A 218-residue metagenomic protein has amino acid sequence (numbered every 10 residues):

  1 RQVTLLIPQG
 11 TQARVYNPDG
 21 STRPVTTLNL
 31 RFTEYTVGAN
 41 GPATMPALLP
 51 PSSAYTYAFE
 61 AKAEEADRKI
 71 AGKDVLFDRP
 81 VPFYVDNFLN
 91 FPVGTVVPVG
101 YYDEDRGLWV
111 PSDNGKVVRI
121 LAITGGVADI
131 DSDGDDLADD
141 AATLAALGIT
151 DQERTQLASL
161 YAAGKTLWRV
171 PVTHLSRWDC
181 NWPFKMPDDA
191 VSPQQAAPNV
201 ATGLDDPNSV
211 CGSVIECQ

Functional and structural regions predicted by a protein language model:
R1-Q2, Q9-D19, R23-P111, V118-I120 (+5 more regions): Proteolytic processing hotspots in large secreted/extracellular or virion-associated proteins and select intracellular
Q9-T11, P171-S176: Secondary-structure transition/turn motif
Y102-D105, V127-T166, T173-Q218: Low-complexity, acidic Ser/Thr/Pro-rich "mucin-like" tracts of secreted and single-pass surface proteins
